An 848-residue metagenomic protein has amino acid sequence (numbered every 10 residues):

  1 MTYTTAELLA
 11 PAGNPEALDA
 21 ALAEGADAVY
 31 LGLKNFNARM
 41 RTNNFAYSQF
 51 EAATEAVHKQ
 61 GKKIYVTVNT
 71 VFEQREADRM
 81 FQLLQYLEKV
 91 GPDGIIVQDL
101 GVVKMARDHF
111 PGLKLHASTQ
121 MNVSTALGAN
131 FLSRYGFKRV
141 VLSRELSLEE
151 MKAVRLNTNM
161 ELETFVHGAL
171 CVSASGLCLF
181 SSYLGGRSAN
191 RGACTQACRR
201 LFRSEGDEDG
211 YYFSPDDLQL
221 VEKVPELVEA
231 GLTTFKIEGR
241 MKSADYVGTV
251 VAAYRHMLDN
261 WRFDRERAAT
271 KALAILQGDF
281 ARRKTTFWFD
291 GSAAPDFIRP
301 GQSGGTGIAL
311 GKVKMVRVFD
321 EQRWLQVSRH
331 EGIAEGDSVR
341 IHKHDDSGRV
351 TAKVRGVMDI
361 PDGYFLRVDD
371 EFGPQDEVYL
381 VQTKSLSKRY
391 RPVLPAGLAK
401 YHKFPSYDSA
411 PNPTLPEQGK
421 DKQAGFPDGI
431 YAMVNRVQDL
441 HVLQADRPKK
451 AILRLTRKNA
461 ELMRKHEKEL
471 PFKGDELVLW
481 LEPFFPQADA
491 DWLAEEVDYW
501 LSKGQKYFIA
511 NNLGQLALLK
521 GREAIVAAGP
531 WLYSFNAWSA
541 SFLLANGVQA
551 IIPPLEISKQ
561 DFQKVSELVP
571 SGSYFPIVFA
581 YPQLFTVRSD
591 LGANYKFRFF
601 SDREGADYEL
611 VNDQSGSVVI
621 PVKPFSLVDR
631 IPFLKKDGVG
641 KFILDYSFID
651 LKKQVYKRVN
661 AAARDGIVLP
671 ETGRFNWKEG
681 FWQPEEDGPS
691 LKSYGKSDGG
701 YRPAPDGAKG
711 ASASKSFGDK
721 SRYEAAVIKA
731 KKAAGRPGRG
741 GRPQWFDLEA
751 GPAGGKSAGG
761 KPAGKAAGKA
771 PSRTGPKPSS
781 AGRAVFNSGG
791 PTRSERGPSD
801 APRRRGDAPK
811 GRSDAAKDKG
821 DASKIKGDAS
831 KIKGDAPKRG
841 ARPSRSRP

Functional and structural regions predicted by a protein language model:
T2-V123, L127, V141-T234, M241-F542 (+2 more regions): Active-site pocket-lining/capping segments in soluble small-molecule metabolic enzymes
F81, R134-F137: Residues lining hydrophobic/aromatic ligand-binding pockets adjacent to catalytic sites
T306, V393-K400, K692-P848: Basic Arg/Gly/Lys-rich low-complexity intrinsically disordered segments
